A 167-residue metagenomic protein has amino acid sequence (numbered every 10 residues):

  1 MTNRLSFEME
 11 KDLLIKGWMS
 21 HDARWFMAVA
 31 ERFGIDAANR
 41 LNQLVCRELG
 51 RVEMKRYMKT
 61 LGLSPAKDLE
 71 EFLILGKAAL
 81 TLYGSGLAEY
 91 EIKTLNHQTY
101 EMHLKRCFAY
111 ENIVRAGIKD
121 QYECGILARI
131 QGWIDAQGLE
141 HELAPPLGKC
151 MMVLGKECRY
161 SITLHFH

Functional and structural regions predicted by a protein language model:
M1-T99, F108-C124, E140, P145-H167: N-terminal accessory segment detector
Y122-D135: A conserved amphipathic terminal alpha-helix motif
